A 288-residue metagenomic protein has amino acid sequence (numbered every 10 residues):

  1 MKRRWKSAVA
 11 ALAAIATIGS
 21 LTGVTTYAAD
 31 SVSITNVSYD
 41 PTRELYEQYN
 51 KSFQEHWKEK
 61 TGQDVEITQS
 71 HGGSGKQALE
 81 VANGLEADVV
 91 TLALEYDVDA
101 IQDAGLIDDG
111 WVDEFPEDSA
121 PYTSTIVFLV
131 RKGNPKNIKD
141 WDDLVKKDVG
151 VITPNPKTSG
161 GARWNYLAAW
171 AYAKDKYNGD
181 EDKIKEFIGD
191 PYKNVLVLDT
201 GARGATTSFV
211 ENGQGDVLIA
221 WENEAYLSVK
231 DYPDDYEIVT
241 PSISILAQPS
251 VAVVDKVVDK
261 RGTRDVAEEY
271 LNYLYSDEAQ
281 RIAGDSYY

Functional and structural regions predicted by a protein language model:
M1-S33: Short, low-complexity disordered leader/linker segments with a strong preference for bacterial N-terminal type II
Y27-A104, E114-F115: Early extracytoplasmic/lumenal segment of secretory-pathway proteins
P41-E44, S74-Q77, E95-D99, G133-K136 (+4 more regions): Solvent-exposed loop/turn segments at secondary-structure junctions within structured extracellular/periplasmic domains
G84-V90, D148-G150, E211-A220: Alpha-to-beta junction loops
Q102-D175: A conserved helix-loop-strand patch within extracytoplasmic ligand-binding domains of the periplasmic binding
I126-N134, Q248-D265, I282-S286: A bilobed periplasmic-binding-protein/Venus flytrap-type ligand-binding module shared by bacterial periplasmic
P154-G160, L271-Y288: Periplasmic-binding protein-like
Y177-S242: Ligand-binding pocket segment of bilobal, Venus flytrap-like solute-binding proteins
